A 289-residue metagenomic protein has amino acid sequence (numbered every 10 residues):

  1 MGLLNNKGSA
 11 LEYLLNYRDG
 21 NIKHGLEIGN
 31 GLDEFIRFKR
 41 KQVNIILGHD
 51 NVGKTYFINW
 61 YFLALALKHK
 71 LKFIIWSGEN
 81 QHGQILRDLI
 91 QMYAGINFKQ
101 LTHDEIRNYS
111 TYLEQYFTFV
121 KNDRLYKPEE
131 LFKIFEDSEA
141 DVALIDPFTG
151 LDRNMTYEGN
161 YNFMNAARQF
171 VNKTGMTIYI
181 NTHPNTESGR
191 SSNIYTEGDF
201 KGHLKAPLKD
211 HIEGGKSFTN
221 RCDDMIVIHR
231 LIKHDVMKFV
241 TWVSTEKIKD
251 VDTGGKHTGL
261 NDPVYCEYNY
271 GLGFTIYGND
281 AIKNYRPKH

Functional and structural regions predicted by a protein language model:
M1-G95: The Walker A/P-loop phosphate-binding site
G2-A10, L15-D19, P128, F132-A143 (+2 more regions): C-terminal regions of RecA-like/P-loop NTPase motor modules
N44-I46, I74-W76, V120, Y179 (+1 more regions): Hydrophobic/aromatic beta-strand patches that form the interior of the parallel beta-sheet core in alpha/beta enzyme
G53-K54, Q81-I85, K127, G150-N154 (+3 more regions): Flexible loop/turn segments at secondary-structure boundaries
H69-N162: Conserved inter-motif catalytic segment of the P-loop NTP-binding fold
I75, L144-I145, M176-H183: Structural recognition of the conserved hydrophobic beta-strand(s) that form the central parallel beta-sheet of P-loop
G78, H183, R230: Cofactor-binding loop segments of dinucleotide-utilizing enzymes, especially the Rossmann-like FAD- and NAD(P)+-binding
F163-K173: Catalytic-core regions built around general acid/base machinery
